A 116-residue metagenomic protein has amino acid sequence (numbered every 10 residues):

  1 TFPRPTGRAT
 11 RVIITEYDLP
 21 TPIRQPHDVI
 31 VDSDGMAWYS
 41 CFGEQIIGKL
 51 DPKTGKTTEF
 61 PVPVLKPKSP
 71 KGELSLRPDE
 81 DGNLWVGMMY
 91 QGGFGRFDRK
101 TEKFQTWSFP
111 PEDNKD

Functional and structural regions predicted by a protein language model:
F2-R24: A short helix->beta-strand "capping" segment at the edge of beta-propeller domains
T15-D18, T58-V64, Q105-P111: Beta-propeller fold detector
P22-D34, L65-D81, E112-D116: Beta-rich, blade/repeat-based domains predominating in secreted/periplasmic proteins but also intracellular
R24-H27, S40, I47-G48: Short, solvent-exposed loop/turn elements at domain surfaces
A37-G43, L84-Y90: Conserved beta-strand positions in repeat-built beta-propeller and related beta-rich domains
Q45-K49, G92-R96: A short loop-to-beta-strand structural motif that recurs across blades of beta-propeller domains
D51-G55, D98-E102: Short loop/turn segments that connect beta-strands within beta-propeller blades
G87, G93-F97, S108: N-terminal soluble domains immediately following signal/targeting peptides that reside in extracytoplasmic
